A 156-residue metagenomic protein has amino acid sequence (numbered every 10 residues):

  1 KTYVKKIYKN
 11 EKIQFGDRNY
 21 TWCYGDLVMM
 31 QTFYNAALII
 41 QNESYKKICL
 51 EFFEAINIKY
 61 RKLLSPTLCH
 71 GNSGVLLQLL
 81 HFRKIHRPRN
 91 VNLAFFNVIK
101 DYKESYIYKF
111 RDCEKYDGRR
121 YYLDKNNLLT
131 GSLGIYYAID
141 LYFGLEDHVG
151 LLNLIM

Functional and structural regions predicted by a protein language model:
K1-I56: Long, well-ordered mid-to-C-terminal structural blocks that present hydrophobic/aromatic surfaces
Y8-D26, I56-N72, G118-G131: Solvent-exposed loop and edge beta-strand segments that line ligand/cofactor-binding and catalytic clefts
M29, V75-L76, I135: Hydrophobic strand positions within the blades of repeat-based beta-sheet folds
T32-N35, I39-E43, E51, A55 (+2 more regions): Terminal, non-catalytic domain-edge segments
K62-A94: Loop/turn-rich, solvent-exposed surfaces of beta-rich toroidal or solenoidal domains
